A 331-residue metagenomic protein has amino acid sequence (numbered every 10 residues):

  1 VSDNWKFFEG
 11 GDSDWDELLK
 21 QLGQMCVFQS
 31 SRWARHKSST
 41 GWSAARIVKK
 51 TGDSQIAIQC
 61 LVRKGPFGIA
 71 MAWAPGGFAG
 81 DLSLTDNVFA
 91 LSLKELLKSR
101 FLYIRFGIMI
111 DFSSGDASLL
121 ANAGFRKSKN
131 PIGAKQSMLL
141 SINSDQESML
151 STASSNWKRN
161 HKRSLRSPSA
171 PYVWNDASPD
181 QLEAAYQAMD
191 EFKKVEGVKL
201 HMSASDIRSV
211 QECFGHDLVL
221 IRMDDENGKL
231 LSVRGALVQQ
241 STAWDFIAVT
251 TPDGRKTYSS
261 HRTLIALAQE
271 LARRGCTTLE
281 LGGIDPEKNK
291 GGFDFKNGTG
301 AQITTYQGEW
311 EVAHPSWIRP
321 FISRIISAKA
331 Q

Functional and structural regions predicted by a protein language model:
D3-G52, I56-F67, M109-S113, N122-G254: A conserved beta-strand-loop-helix scaffold within acyl/acetyltransferase catalytic domains
A72, L102-F106, A243, L279: Hydrophobic residues within beta-strands of alpha/beta enzymes
A72-L84, F192-E196, V249-T257: Short histidine-centered catalytic/ligand-binding loop motif
P75-G77, G107, L237, G282: Conserved residues at the C-terminal ends of beta-strands
F78-N122: A gly/proline- and charged-residue-enriched helix-loop-helix capping module
V88-E95, R208-P320: Aromatic (often tryptophan-rich) hydrophobic motifs at membrane interfaces
D111-K129, P286-I303: Conserved active-site alpha-helix within GNAT-family acetyltransferase domains
Q136-S144, V312-Q331: C-terminal "cap" of GNAT-fold acetyltransferases
